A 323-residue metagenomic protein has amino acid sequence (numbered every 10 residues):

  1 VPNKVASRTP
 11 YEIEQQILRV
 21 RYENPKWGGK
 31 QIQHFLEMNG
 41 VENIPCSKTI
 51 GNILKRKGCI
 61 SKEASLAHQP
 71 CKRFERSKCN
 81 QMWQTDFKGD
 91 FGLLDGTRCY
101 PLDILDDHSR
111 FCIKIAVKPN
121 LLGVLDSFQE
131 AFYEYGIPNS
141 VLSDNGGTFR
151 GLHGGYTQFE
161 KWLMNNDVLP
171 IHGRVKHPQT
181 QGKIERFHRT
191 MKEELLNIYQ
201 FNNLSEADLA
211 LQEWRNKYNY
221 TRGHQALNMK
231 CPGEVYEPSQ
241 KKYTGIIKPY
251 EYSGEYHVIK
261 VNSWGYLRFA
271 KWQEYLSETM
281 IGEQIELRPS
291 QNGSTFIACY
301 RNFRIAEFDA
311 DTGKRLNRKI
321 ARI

Functional and structural regions predicted by a protein language model:
V1-T85, D90, T157, M229-Q240: Basic, flexible linker segments flanking DNA-binding modules in nucleic acid-interacting mobile-element proteins
Y11, N43, K48, N52-F111 (+5 more regions): Mobile-element integrase/transposase regions, centering on the N-terminal DNA-binding/Zn-coordinating module
Q16-I17, I32, I50, D86 (+10 more regions): Mobile genetic element proteins and their domesticated derivatives, centered on retroelements and DNA transposons
A116-K118, G155, A310: Residue-level structural signal for beta-strand termini and adjacent loop
L121, Y156-E160: Amphipathic alpha-helical segments in well-structured domains
Y133-H153, R174-K176, Q181, N228-P232: Acidic/histidine-rich, metal-coordinating catalytic segments
F159-N228, G233-T244, E286, Q291: Charged alpha-helix within mobile-element recombinases
N219-I323: C-terminal, beta-rich DNA-binding module of retroviral/retroelements integrases
